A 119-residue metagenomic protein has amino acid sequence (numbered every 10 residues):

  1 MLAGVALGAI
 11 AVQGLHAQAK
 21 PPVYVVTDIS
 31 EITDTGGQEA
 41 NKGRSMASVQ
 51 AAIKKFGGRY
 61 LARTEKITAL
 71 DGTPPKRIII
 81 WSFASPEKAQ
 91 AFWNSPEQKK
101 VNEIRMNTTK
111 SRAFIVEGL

Functional and structural regions predicted by a protein language model:
G4, G8-R77, F83-Q90, E117-L119: Short S/T/G/P-rich N-terminal loop/turn motif that feeds into the first structured element of a domain
I79-L119: Surface-exposed, polar helix/loop patches in the mature regions of secreted/periplasmic/lumenal proteins that form
